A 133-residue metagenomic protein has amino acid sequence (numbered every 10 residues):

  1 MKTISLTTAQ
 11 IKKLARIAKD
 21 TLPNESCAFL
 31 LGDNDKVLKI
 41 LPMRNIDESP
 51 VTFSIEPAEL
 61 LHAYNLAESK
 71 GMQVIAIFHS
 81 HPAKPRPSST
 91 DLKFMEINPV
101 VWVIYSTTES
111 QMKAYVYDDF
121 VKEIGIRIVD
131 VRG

Functional and structural regions predicted by a protein language model:
M1-V74, P82-G133: Conserved beta-strand-loop surface patch within small alpha/beta domains used for substrate/adaptor or ligand engagement
I77: Conserved, mostly hydrophobic/aromatic
